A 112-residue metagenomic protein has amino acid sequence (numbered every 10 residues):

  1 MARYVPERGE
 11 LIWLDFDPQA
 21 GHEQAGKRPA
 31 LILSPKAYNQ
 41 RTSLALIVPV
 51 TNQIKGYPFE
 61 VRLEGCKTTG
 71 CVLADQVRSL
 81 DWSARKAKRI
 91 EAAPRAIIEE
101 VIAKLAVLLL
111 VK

Functional and structural regions predicted by a protein language model:
M1-K112: Conserved functional hotspots at enzyme active or ligand-binding sites that engage polyanionic ligands
